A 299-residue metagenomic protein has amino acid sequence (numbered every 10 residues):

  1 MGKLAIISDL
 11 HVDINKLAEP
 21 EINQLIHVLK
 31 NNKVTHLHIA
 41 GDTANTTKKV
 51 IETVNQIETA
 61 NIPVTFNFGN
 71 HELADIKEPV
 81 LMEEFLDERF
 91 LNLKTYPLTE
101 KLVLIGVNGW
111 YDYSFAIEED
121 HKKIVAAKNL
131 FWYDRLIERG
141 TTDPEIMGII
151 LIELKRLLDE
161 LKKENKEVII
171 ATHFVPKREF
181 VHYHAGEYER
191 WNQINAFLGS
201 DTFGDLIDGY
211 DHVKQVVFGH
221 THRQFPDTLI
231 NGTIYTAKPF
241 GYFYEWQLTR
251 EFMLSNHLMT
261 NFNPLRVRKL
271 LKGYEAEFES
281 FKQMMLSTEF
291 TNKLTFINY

Functional and structural regions predicted by a protein language model:
M1-A5, Y96-G106, Y111, A116 (+2 more regions): Beta-strand-turn-beta hairpins that frame and shape the catalytic cleft of phosphate-ester-processing enzymes
M1-A60, L73-V80, Y133-G140: N-terminal active-site segment of His-dependent metallophosphoesterases
I6-S8, L37-D42, V64-N70, L91-K94 (+3 more regions): Active-site neighborhood of phospho(di)ester-bond hydrolases with catalytic His/Asp-centered motifs
V12-N15, A44-K48, N70-E78, Y96 (+4 more regions): Active-site environment of divalent metal-dependent phosphoester hydrolases
I57-F66, F180-L265: Conserved beta-sheet core of the metallophosphoesterase superfamily
E88-K101, I105, E153-K166: Short amphipathic alpha-helices and their capping/turn segments at secondary-structure boundaries
N108-E164, P176-I194, N263: Active-site-proximal loop/helix segment associated with metal-binding centers of metalloenzymes
D143, M147-L151, T260-Y299: A short C-terminal boundary segment appended to hydrolase-like catalytic domains
